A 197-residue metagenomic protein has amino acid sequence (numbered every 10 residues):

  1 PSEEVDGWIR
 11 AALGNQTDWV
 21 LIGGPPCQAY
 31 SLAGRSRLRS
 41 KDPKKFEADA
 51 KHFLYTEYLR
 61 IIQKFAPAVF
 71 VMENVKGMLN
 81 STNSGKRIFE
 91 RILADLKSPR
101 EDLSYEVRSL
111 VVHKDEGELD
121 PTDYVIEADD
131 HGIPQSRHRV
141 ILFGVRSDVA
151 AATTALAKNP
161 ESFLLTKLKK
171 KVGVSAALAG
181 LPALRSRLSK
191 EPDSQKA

Functional and structural regions predicted by a protein language model:
P1-L13: S-adenosyl-L-methionine
A12-G14, A33-A197: Class I S-adenosyl-L-methionine
Q16-D18: Short coil/turn segments at beta-strand junctions that form active-site/ligand-binding loops
V20-I22: N-terminal Rossmann-like NAD(P) cofactor-binding module of classical short-chain dehydrogenase/reductase
Q28: Active-site beta-alpha loop architecture of Rossmann-like, nucleotide-cofactor-dependent enzymes
